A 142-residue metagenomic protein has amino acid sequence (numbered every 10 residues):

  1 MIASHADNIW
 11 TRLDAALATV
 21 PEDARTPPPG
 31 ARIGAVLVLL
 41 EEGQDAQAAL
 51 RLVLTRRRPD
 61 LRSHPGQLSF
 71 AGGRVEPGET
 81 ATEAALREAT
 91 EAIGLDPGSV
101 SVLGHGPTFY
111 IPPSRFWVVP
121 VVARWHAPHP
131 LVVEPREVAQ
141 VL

Functional and structural regions predicted by a protein language model:
M1-S69, G73-V132, V138: N-terminal leader/linker segments that precede catalytic domains of diphosphate-processing enzymes
V141: Amphipathic alpha-helical interface segments
